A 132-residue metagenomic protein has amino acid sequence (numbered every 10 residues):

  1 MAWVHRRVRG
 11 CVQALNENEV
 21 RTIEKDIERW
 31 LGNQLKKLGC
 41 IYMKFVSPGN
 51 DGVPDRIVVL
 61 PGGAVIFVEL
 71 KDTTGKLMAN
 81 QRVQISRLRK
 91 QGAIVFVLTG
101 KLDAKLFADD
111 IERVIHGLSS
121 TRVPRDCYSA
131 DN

Functional and structural regions predicted by a protein language model:
A2-N132: Catalytic phosphate/metal-binding cores of nucleic-acid and nucleotide-processing enzymes, i.e., regions that mediate
